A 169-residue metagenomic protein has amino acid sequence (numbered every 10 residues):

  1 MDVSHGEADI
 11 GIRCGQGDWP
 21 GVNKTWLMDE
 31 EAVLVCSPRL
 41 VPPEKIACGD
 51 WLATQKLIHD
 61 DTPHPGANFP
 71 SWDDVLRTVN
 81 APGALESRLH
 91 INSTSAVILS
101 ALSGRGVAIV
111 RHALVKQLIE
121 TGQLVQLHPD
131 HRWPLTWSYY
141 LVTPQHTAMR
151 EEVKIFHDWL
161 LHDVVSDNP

Functional and structural regions predicted by a protein language model:
M1, P129-D130: Short, solvent-exposed loop/turn elements at beta->coil junctions and helix N-caps that rim active or binding pockets
M1-N68, D73-H90: Acidic, Gly/Pro-rich loop/turn segments at junctions of secondary structure
W19-K24, M28, L118-H128: Ligand-binding "clamshell"
T25, I98-L99, K154: Alpha-helical segments flanking ligand/cofactor-binding loops in enzyme cores
V35, I109, V142-P144: Short hydrophobic/aromatic beta-strand micro-patches that form the beta-sheet surface supporting nucleotide- or nucleic
P42-P43, G66, I109, L118 (+1 more regions): Loop/helix-junction capping segments adjacent to catalytic residues or to phosphate/diphosphate-binding pockets
A81-L127, P134: Hydrophobic hinge/microswitch elements
K116-Q117, T121, D130-P169: C-terminal effector-binding regulatory domain of bacterial HTH transcription factors
